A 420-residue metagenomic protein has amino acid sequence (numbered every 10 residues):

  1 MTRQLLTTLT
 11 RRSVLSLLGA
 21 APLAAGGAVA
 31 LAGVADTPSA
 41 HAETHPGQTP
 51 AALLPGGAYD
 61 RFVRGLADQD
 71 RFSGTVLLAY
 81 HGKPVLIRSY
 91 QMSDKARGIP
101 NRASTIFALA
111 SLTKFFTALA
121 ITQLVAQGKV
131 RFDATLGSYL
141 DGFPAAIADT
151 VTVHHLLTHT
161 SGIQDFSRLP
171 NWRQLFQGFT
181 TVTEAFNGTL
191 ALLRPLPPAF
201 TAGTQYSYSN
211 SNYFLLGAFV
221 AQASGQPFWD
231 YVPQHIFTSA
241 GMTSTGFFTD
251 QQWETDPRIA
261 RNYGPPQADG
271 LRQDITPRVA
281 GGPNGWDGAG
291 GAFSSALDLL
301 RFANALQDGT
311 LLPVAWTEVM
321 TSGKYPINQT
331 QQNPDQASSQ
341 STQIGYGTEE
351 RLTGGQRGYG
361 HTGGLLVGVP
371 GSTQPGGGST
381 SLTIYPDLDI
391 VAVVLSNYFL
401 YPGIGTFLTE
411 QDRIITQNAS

Functional and structural regions predicted by a protein language model:
M1-S13, L18-A28, V34-T37: N-terminal secretory signal peptides
A30-L53: N-terminal low-complexity, Pro/Thr-rich disordered segments that flank secretion/membrane-targeting signals
P50-L109, R131, D412: Short, conserved catalytic-motif segment at the N-terminal edge
A67-T75, A96-H155, F200-S211, D287-G290 (+2 more regions): Short active-site loop at a secondary-structure junction that contains or immediately precedes the catalytic residue(s)
V85, D94, I147-T362: Short, surface-exposed loop or secondary-structure junction motifs that flank catalytic or metal-binding residues
Y90-Q91, T362, S396-N397: Residue-level structural signal for beta-strand termini and adjacent loop
G323-P334, S396-S420: Short, gly/Ser/Thr-rich active-site loops of penicillin-recognizing serine hydrolases
G371-S372, G378-D387: Short, surface-exposed beta-strand/loop micro-motifs that present aromatic residues
